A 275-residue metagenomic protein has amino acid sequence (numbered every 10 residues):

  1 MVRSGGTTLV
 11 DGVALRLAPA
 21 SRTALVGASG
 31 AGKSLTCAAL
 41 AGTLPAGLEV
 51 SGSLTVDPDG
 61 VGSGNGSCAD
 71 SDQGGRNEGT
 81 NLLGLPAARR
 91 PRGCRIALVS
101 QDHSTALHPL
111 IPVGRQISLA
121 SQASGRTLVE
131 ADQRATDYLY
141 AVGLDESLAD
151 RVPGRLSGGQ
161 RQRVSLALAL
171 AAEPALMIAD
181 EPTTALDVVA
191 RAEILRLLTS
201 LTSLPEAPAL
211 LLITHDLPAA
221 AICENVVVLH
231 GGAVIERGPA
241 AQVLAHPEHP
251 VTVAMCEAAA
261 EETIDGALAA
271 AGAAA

Functional and structural regions predicted by a protein language model:
V61-A97, R115, A123, V243-P247: ABC ATPase NBD coupling module
V99, L244-A275: C-terminal boundary and immediately downstream tail of ABC-type ATPase nucleotide-binding domains
E130-S147: Conserved ABC ATPase "signature" region
V152-L156, Q160: Conserved ABC ATPase signature
E173: Conserved catalytic motifs of ABC-family nucleotide-binding domains
A221-V228: Conserved catalytic segment of ABC-fold P-loop ATPases
